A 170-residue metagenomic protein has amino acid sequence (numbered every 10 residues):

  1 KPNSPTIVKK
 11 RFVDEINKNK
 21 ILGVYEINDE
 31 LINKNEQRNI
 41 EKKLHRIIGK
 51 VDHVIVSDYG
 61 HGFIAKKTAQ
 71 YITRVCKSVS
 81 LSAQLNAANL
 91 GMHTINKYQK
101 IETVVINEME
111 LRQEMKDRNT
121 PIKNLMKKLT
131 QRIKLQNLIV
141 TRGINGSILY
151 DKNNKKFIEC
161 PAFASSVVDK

Functional and structural regions predicted by a protein language model:
K1-I55: Conserved N-terminal subdomain of the carbohydrate kinase-like
K1-P2, D58, A83, R142: Glycine-rich, histidine-containing beta strand-loop boundary motifs that form or position
N19, E30, A88, K156 (+1 more regions): Flexible, glycine-rich phosphate/dinucleotide-binding loops and adjacent beta-alpha linkers at cofactor/substrate
D29-N35, D58-G60, S80-Q84, M115-R118: Short, flexible loop segments at the rims of nucleotide/cofactor-binding pockets, characterized by
H53-V56, G60, A69: Long hydrophobic segments that form regular secondary structure
F63: Conserved glycine-rich "GG(E/T)P / GGGxP" loop and the immediately following alpha-helix in the radical SAM core
K66-P161: Conserved phosphate/ATP/ADP-binding segment of small-molecule kinases
P161-K170: Short pre-catalytic strand/loop immediately N-terminal to key active-site residues, enriched for Gly-Thr
